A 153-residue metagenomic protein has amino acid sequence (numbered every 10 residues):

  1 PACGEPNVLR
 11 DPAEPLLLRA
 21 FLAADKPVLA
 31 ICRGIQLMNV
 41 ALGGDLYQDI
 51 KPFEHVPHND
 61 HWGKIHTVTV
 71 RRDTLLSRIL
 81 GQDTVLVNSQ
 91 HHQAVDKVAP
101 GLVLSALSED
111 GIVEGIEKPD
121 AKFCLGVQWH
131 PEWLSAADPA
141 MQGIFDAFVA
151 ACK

Functional and structural regions predicted by a protein language model:
P1-L29, L42, Y47, K51-P52 (+1 more regions): Flexible gly/pro-rich beta->alpha loop and the following alpha-helix that scaffold active-site loops
C32: Conserved G/P- and acidic residue-centered "switch" motifs that form tight phosphate/ATP-binding loops in soluble
I35-L37: Hydrophobic, aromatic-enriched interface-forming segments
Q48-L75: Anionic-ligand binding region
D73-D120: Catalytic beta-strand/loop cores that center a nucleophilic Ser/Cys/Thr and support acyl-enzyme chemistry
V127, P131-K153: Acyltransferase
